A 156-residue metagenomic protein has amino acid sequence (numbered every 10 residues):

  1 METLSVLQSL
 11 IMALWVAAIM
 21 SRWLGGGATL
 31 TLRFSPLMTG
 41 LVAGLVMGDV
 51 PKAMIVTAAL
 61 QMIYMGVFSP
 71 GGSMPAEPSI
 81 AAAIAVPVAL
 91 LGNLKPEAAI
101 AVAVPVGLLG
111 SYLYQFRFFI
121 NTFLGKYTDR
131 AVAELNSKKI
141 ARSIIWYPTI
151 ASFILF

Functional and structural regions predicted by a protein language model:
E2-I80: Hydrophobic transmembrane alpha-helices
E2-S5, K95-A99, N136: Alpha-helix capping and helix-coil boundary motifs
V16-W23, K52, A89, N93 (+3 more regions): Generic secondary-structure signature for well-ordered alpha-helical cores
L24, A28, S69, S73 (+4 more regions): Transmembrane helix-loop junctions in multipass membrane proteins, especially transporters and channels
Y64-V104: Long, highly hydrophobic alpha-helical transmembrane signal-anchor segments
I100-F156: Helix-loop-helix junctions within the multi-pass membrane cores of secondary transporters/permeases
